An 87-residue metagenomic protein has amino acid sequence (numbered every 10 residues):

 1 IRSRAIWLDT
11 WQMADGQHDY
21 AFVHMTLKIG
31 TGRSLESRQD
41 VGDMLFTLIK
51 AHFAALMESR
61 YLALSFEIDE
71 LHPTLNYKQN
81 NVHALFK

Functional and structural regions predicted by a protein language model:
I1-M13: Short, glycine- and small/hydrophobic-rich beta-strand elements in well-ordered beta-sheets
I1-S3, A55-P73: A short amphipathic beta-strand at an alpha->beta junction
W7, I29-T31, E70: Non-catalytic surface loops within mature trypsin-like serine protease
T10-Q17, L71-Y77: Acidic pyrophosphate-coordinating catalytic loop
A14-L56: Mid-chain, well-packed structural core segment of small domains
H24, L48, F66, E70 (+1 more regions): Short, surface-exposed, charged/polar-biased interaction segments
E36-Q39, R60-L62, N76: Short, amphipathic alpha-helical segments
T74-K87: Short, low-complexity, polybasic intrinsically disordered segments
